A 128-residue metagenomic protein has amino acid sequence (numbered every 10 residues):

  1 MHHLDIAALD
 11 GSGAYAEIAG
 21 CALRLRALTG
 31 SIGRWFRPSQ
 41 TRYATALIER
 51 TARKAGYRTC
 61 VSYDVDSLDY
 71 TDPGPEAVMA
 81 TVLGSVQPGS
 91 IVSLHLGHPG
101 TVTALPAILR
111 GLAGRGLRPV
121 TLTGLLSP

Functional and structural regions predicted by a protein language model:
M1-E76, A80-S93, G97-H98: Metal-dependent polysaccharide deacetylase catalytic core of the NodB/CE4 family, i.e., the active-site-bearing domain
P99-P128: C-terminal domain-boundary segment and adjacent tail
